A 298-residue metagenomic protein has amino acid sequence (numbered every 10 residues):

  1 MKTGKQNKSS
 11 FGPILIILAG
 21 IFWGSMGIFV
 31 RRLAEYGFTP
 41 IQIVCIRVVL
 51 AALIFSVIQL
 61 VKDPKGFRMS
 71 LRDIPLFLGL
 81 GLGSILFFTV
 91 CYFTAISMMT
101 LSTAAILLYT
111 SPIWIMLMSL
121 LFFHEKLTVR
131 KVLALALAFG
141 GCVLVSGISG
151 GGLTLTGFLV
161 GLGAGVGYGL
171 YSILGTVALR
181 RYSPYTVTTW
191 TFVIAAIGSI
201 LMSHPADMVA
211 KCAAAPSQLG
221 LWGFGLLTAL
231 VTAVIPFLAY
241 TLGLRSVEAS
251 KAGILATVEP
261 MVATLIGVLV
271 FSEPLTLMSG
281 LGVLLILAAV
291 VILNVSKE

Functional and structural regions predicted by a protein language model:
M1-I46, G151-R180, S199-L201: Glycine-/small-residue-enriched transmembrane alpha-helix faces in small-molecule transporters and effluxers
G27, S56-S102, L108, L144 (+1 more regions): Specific transmembrane alpha-helical segments of multi-pass solute transporters/efflux pumps, especially DMT/EamA
I28-P40, G66-F67, S97, V145-T156 (+2 more regions): Membrane-interface helix termini and inter-helical loops of multi-pass transporters
L33, I43, R47, A95 (+9 more regions): Hydrophobic/aromatic residues within transmembrane alpha-helices of multi-pass small-molecule transporters
E35-F87, W114-I115, G167-L174, T189-V209 (+4 more regions): Transmembrane alpha-helices of multi-pass small-molecule transport proteins
I46, T89, A104-T110, G175-A196 (+1 more regions): Helix-helix packing/entry segments at the starts of transmembrane helices
I54, Q59, S111-L133, M261-G280: C-terminal transmembrane-helix exit sites in multi-pass transporters
F55, M118, L127-G147, S199 (+1 more regions): Hydrophobic transmembrane alpha-helices of multi-pass small-molecule transport proteins
